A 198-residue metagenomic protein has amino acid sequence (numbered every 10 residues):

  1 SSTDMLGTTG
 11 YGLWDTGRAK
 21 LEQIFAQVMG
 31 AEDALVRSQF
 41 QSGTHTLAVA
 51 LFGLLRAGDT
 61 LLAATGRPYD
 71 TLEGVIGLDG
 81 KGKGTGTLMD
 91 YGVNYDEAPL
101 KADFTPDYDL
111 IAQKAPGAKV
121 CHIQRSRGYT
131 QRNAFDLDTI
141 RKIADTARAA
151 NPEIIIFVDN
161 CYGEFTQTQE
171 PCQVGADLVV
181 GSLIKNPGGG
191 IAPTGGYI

Functional and structural regions predicted by a protein language model:
D4-M5, G10-T16, Q27, A34 (+1 more regions): Conserved PLP-enzyme active-site core in the AAT-like
E22: Generic structural marker for isolated residues within well-ordered, non-membrane alpha-helices of soluble domains
